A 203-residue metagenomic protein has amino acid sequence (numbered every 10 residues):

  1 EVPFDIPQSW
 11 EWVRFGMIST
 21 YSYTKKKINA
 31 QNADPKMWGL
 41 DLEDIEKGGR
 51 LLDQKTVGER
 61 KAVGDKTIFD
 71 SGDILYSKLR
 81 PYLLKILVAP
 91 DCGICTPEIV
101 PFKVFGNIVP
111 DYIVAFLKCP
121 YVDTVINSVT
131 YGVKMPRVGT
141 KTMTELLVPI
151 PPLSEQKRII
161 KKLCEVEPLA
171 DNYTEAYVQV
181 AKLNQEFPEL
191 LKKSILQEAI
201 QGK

Functional and structural regions predicted by a protein language model:
V2-K26, P149, L153, K157 (+5 more regions): Non-catalytic DNA-recognition/assembly elements of restriction-modification systems
F4, A62-V63, G132: Short, solvent-exposed loop/turn positions at domain surfaces that link secondary-structure elements or cap domain
F4-V13, V100-D111, K141-K161, E167 (+1 more regions): Proline-centric
Q8-W12, A33, I68, C95 (+6 more regions): Active-site-proximal structural scaffolding
E11-L51, A62-D65, Y82-L83: Low-complexity, Lys/Gly-biased intrinsically disordered segments
T20, S77, K118, K161-C164: Solvent-exposed alpha-helix faces
G64-V122, N127, R137-G139: A short beta-sheet element
